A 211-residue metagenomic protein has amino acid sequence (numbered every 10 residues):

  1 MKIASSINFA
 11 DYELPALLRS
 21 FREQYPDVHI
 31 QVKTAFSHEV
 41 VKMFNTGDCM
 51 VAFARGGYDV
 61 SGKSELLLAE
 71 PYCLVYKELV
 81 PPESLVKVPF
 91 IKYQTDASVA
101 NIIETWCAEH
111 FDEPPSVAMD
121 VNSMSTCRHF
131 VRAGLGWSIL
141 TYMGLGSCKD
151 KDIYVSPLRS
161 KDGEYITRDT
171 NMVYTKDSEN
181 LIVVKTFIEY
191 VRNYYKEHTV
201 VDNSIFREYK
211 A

Functional and structural regions predicted by a protein language model:
M1-D59, D120-V121: Central regulatory/effector-binding core of bacterial HTH transcription factors
M1-S5, E23-P26, K185, K196-A211: N-terminal hydrophobic or amphipathic helices and topogenic motifs
K2-A4, A52, V75, I91 (+2 more regions): Short, well-ordered beta-strand segments
F36-V40, N45-D48, S98-V99, D112-L158: Hydrophobic hinge/microswitch elements
V60-L66, E70, P82, H129-K176: Beta-alpha-beta core module
S61-I102, T167-D177, R192-K196: Hydrophobic/proline-rich hinge and linker segments of small-molecule sensing/allosteric domains, predominantly
P89-D112, N180-V184, I188, Y195-S204: Secondary-structure junction motif
P157-V201: A late-sequence structural motif
